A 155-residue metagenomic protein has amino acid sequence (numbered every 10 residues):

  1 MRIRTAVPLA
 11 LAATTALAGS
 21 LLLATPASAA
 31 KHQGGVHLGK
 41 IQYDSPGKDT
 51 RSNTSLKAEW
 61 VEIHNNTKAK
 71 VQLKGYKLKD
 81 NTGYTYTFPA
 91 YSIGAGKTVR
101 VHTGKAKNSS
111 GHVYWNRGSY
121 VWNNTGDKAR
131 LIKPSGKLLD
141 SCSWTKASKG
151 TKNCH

Functional and structural regions predicted by a protein language model:
R2-L11, L17-K74, Y120-N124, S141-H155: A structural motif detector for short, solvent-exposed N-terminal "entry" segments of globular domains
E62, K79, R100-H102: Hydrophobic beta-strand signal
N66-A69, G104-N108, P134-L138: Acidic glycine-/aspartate-rich tracts in secreted/extracellular proteins
K74-D80: Short Gly/aromatic-enriched secondary-structure transition segments
G83-N116: Intrinsically disordered, low-complexity Pro/Gly/Ser/Thr-rich segments with frequent PxxP/GP/PP motifs and embedded
Y114-K133: Short, surface-exposed ligand- or partner-binding patches at beta-edge/loop junctions that are enriched in aromatics
R130-T145: Short, exposed beta-strand-loop hairpins at the edges of beta-sheets in extracellular/periplasmic proteins
